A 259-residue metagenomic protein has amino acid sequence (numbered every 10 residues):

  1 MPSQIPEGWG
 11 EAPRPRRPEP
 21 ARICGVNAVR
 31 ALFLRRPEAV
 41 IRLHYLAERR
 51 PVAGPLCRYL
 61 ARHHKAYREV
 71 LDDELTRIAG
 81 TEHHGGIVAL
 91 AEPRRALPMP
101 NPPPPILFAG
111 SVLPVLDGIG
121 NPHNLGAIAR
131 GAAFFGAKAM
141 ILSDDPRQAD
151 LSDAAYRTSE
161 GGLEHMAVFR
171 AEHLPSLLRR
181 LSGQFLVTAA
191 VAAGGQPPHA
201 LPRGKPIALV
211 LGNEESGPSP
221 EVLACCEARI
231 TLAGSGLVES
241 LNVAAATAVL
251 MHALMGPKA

Functional and structural regions predicted by a protein language model:
M1-P103: N-terminal positively charged helical leader segments and presequences
G25, G120-I128, S240-A246: Amphipathic alpha-helical repeat scaffolds
R30, R35, G131-F134, L151-G162 (+2 more regions): Structured adenosyl-cofactor binding patch, chiefly the S-adenosyl-L-methionine
E38, P55, P105-Q196: RNA substrate-binding interface of SAM-dependent RNA methyltransferases
E48, D72-E74, D144-R147, E215: Short, ordered loop/turn segments at secondary-structure junctions
L71, D117, S143-D144, E172 (+1 more regions): Short beta->alpha connector loops at strand-helix junctions that form conserved, small/polar/Pro-enriched
V187-V238, N242: Active-site/ligand-binding-proximal alpha/beta "capping" segment
